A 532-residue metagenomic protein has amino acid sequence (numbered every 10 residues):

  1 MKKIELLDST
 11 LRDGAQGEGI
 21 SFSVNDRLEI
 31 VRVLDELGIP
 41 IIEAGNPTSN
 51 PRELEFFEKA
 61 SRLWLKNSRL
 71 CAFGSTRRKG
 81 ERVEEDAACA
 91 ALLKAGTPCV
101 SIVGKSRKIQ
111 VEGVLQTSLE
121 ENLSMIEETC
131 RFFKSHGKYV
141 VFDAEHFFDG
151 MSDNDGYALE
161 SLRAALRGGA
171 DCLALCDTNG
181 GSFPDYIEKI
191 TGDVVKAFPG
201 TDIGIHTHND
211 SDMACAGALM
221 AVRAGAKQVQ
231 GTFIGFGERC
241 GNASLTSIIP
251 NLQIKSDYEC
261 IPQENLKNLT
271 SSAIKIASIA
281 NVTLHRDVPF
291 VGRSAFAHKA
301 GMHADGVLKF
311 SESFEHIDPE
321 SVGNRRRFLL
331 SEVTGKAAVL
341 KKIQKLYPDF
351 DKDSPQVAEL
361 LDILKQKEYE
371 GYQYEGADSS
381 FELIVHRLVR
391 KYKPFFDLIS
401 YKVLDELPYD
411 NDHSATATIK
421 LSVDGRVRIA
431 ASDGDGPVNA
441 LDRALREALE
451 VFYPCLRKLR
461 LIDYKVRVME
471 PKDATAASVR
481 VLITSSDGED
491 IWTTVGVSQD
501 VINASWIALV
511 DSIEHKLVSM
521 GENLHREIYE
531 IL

Functional and structural regions predicted by a protein language model:
K2-L6, D13-I42, S49, F57-L65 (+2 more regions): Alpha/beta enzyme core
K3-I4, T10, P250, S256-R426 (+1 more regions): A mid-to-C-terminal "edge-of-domain" accessory segment
L11, N46-P47, G74-R77, G104-R107 (+6 more regions): Short, ordered loop/turn segments at secondary-structure junctions
Q16, Y372-W492, G496-V501: Non-catalytic terminal/interface segments that mediate subunit docking, oligomerization, and allosteric communication
K66-F73: A glycine-rich helix N-cap at a beta->alpha junction
L175-D177, Q230-E238, P250-P262, V322-L329 (+2 more regions): Short beta-alpha connecting loops at secondary-structure transitions that line or flank enzyme active sites
N179-S182, K189-K309: Catalytic alpha/beta core domains of metabolic enzymes, predominantly
G488-R526: Mixed-charge, glycine-accented linear interaction segment located at domain edges/termini
